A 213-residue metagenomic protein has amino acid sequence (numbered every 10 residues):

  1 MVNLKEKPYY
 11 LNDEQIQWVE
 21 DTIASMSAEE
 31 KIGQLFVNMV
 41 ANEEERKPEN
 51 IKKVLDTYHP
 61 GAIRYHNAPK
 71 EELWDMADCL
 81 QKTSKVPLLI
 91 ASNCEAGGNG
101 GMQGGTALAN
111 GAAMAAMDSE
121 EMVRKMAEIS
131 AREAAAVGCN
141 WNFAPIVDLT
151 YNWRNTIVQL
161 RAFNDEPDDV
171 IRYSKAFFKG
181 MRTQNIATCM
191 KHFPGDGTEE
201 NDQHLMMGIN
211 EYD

Functional and structural regions predicted by a protein language model:
M1-H59: Preference for extracellular/luminal or secreted protein segments
A41-Y173, H192, G197-Y212: Enzymes and membrane/adaptor proteins characterized by extended Gly/Ser/Thr/Asp/Glu-rich, aromatic-dotted
I186-A187: Conserved ATP-utilizing enzyme core subdomain
